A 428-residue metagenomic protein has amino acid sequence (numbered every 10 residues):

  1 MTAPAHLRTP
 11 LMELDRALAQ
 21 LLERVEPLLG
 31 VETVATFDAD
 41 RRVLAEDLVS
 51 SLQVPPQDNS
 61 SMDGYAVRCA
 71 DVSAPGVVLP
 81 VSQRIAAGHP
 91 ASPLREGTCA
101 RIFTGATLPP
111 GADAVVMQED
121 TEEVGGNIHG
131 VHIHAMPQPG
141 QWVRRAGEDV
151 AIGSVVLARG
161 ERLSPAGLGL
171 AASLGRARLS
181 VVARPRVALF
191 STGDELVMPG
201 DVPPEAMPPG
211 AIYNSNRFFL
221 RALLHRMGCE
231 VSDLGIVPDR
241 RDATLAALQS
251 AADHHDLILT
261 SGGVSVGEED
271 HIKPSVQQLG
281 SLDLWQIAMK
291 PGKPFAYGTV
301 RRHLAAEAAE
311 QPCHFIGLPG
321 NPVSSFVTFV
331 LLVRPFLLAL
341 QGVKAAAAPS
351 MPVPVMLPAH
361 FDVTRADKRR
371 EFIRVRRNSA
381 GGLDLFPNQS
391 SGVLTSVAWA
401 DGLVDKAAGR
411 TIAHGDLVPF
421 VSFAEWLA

Functional and structural regions predicted by a protein language model:
M1-T2, H6-L14, A177-L318, P322-V327: Helix-rich terminal scaffold detector
T2-R8, M12, Y65-D233, L403 (+2 more regions): Short, glycine/charged-enriched hinge/interface segments at domain edges or termini
T9-G76: Intrinsically disordered, low-complexity, positively charged segments
T9-R16, V31-V34, D38, M62 (+22 more regions): Conserved active-site and cofactor/substrate-binding residues in soluble primary-metabolism enzymes
L18, E32-F37, R41, A45-E46 (+3 more regions): Flexible glycine/proline-rich
L44, P56-Q57, P90, T98 (+6 more regions): Short, conserved secondary-structure segments in the cores of folded domains
D58-S60, D71-A74, H89-R95, L108-P110 (+14 more regions): Solvent-exposed alpha-helices and their adjacent loops that cap or buttress functional pockets in soluble metabolic
